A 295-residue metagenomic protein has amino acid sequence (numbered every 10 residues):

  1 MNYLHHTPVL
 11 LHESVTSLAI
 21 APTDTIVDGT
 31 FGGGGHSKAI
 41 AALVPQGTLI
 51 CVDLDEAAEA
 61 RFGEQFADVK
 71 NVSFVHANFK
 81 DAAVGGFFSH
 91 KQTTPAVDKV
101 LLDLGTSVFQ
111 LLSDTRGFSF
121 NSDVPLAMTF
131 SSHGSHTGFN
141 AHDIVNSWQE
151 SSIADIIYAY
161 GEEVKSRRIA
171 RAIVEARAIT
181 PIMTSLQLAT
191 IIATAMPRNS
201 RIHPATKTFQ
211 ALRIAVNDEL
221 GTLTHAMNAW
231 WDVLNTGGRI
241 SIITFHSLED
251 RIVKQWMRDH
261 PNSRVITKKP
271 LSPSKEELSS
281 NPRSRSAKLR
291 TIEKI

Functional and structural regions predicted by a protein language model:
M1-I295: S-adenosyl-L-methionine-dependent methyltransferase catalytic core, i.e., the SAM/SAH-binding region
